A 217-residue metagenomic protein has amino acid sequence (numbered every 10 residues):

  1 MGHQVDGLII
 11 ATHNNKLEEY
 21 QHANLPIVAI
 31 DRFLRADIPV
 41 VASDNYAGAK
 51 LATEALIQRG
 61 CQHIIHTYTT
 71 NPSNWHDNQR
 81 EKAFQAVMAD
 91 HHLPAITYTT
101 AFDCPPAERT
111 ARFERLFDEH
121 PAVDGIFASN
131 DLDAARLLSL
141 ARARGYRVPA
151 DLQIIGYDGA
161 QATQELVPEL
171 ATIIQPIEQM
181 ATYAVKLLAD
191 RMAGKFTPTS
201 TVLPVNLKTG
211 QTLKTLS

Functional and structural regions predicted by a protein language model:
M1-E54, D118, A122: Alpha-helical recognition/docking segments in bacterial nutrient-uptake and carbohydrate-utilization systems
D6, C61-H63, D124: Short acidic/polar active-site loop segments enriched in Thr and Asp
A11, I30-R32, S43, T67 (+3 more regions): Generic beta-sheet signal
N14, V41-L51, T67-R112, F127-A135 (+3 more regions): Hinge/beta->alpha junction and helix N-cap segments in small-molecule ligand-binding domains
T53-I64: Glycine-rich phosphate/diphosphate-binding loops that line cofactor/substrate pockets in enzymes
I96, E114-S217: Flexible loop/turn connectors
